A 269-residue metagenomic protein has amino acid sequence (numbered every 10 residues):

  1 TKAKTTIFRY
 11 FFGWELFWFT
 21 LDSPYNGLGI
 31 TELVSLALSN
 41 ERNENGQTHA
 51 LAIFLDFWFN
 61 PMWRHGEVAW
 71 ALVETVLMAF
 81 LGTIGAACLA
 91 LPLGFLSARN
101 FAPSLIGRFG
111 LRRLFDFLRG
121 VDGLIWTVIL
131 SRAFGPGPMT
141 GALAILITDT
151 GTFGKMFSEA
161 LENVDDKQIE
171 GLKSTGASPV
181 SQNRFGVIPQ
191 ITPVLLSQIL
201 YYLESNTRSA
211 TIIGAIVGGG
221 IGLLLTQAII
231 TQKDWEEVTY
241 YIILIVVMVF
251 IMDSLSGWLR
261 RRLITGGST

Functional and structural regions predicted by a protein language model:
T1-I84, L96, N100, S268-T269: N-terminal, non-cleaved signal-anchor transmembrane helix
P61, R112-L146: Generic hydrophobic transmembrane alpha-helix motif, especially the helices
W70, T75-L77, L93-T127, M156-E159: Cytoplasmic-entry segments and transmembrane alpha-helices of multi-pass inner-membrane transporters
E74, M78, G214, Q227-K233 (+1 more regions): Pore-lining and gate-forming transmembrane alpha-helices of multi-pass membrane transport proteins
T75-T83, L114, L118-L124, T150 (+4 more regions): Loop-to-transmembrane-helix entry motif
A79, T83-L91, F95, R99 (+8 more regions): Hydrophobic positions within alpha-helical transmembrane segments of bacterial inner-membrane proteins
P138-V187, P193-Y202, S254-G257: Membrane-cytosol interface at the C-terminal ends of specific transmembrane alpha-helices in multi-pass membrane
S197, T239-T269: C-terminal transmembrane helix and the adjacent membrane-cytosol boundary/short C-terminal tail of inner/organellar
